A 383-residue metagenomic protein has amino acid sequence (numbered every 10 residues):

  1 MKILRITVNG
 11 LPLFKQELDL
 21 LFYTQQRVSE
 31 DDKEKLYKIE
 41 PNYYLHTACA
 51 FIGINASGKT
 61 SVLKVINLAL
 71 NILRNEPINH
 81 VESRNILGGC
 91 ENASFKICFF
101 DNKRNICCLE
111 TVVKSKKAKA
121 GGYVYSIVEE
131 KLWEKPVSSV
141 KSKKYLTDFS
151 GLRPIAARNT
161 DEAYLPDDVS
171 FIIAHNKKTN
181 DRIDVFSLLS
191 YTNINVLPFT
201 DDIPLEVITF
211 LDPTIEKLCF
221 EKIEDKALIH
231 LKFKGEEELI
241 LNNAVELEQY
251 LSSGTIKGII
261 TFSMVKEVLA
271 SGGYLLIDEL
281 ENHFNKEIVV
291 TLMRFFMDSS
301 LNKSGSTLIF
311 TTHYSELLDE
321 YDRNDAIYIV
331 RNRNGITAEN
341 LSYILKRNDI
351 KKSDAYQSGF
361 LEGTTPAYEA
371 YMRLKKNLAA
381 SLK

Functional and structural regions predicted by a protein language model:
M1-K2, M293-K383: C-terminal lobe/lid and adjacent interdomain/linker elements of RecA-like ASCE P-loop ATPase modules
K2-N67: Pre-Walker A-like glycine/lysine-rich segment at the N-terminus of P-loop NTPase domains
I6, L275-I277: Hydrophobic positions in the central parallel beta-sheet of the AAA+
N9, D184-Y250, E369-K383: Extended helical coiled-coil dimerization/tether regions that scaffold and oligomerize large DNA-maintenance assemblies
L13, F100-I106, K234-E236: Glycine-centered tight beta-turn/hairpin loop motif at sheet-sheet or coil-to-beta transitions
Y44-A50, I54, K64-K114: Conserved P-loop NTP-binding catalytic core
A48-N55, A227-K266, I277-E287: Conserved ABC ATPase signature
V113-E224: Electropositive, glycine-dotted interaction segments that contact anionic polymers or phosphate-rich ligands
